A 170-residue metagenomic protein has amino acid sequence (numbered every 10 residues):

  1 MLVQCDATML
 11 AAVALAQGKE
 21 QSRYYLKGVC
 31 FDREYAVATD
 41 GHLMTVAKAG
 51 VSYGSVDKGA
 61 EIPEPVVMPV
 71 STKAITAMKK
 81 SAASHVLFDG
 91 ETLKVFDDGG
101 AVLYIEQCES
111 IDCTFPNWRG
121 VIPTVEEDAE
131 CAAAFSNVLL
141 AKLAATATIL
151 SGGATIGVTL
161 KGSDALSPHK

Functional and structural regions predicted by a protein language model:
M1-K170: DNA polymerase processivity clamps
